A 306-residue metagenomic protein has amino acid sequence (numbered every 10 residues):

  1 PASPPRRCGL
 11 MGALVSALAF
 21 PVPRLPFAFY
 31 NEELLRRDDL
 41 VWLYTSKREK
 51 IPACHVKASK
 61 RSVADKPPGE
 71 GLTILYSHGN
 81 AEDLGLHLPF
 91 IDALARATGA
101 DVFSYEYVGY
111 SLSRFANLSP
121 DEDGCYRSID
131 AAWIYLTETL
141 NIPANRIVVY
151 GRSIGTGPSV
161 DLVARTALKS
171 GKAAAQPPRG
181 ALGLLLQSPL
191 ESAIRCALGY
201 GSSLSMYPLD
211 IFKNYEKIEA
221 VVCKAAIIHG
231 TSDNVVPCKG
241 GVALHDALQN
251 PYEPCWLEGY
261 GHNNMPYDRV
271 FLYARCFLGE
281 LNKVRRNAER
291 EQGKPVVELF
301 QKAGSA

Functional and structural regions predicted by a protein language model:
A2-T45, E49-I51, A58-S62, R290-E291 (+1 more regions): An N-terminal hydrophobic leader/cap segment in hydrolases
G79-L94, K239: The serine-hydrolase catalytic nucleophile loop
P89-F90, N214, V222-C223, P237-D246 (+1 more regions): Short alpha-helix in the alpha/beta-hydrolase fold that links the catalytic acid
A95-A116: Conserved alpha/beta-hydrolase
S119-L140, D161, N214-E216: Alpha/beta-hydrolase active-site loop
I134-T139, A144-G199: Primarily recognizes the serine-hydrolase "nucleophile elbow" in alpha/beta-hydrolase and SGNH/GDSL folds
A220-V222, A226-H229, D233: Short beta-strand/loop motif that positions the catalytic acidic residue of the alpha/beta-hydrolase fold
K239-A306: C-terminal catalytic histidine-bearing segment of alpha/beta-hydrolase fold enzymes
